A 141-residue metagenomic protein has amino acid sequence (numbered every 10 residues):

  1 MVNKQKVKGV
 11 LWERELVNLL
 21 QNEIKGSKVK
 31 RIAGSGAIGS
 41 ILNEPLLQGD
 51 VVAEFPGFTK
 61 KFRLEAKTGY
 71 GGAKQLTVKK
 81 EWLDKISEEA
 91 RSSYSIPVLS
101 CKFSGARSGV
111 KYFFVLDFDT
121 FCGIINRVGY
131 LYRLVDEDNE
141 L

Functional and structural regions predicted by a protein language model:
M1-L141: Catalytic phosphate/metal-binding cores of nucleic-acid and nucleotide-processing enzymes, i.e., regions that mediate
